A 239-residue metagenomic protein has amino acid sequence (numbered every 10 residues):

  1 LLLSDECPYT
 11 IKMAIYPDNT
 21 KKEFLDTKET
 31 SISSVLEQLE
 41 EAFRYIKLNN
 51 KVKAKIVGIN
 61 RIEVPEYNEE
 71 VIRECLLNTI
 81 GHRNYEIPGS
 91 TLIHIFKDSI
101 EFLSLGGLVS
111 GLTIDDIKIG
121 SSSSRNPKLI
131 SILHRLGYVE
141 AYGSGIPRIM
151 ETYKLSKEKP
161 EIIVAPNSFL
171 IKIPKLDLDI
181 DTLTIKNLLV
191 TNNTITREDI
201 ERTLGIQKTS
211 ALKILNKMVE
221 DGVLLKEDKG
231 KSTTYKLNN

Functional and structural regions predicted by a protein language model:
L1-N239: C-terminal regulatory or interaction extensions
